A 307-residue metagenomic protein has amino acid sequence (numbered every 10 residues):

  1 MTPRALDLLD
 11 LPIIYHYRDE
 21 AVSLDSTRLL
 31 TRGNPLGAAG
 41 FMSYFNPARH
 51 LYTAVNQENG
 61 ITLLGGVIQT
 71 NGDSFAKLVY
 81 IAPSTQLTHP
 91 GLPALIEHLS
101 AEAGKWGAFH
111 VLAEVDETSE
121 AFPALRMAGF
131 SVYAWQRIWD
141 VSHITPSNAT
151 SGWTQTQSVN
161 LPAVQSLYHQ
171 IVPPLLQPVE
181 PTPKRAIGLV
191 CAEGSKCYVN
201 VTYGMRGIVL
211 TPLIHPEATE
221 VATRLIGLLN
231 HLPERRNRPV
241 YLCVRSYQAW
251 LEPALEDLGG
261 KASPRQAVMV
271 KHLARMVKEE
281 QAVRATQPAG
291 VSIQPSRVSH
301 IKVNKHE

Functional and structural regions predicted by a protein language model:
M1-T62, R126-I208: Amide-forming acyltransferase catalytic core, primarily the GNAT-like/NAT-type and related acyltransferase folds
L6, N56-Q57, G65-I68, E114-E117 (+3 more regions): Structural motif
Y52, F75-Y80, I96-S100, A113 (+4 more regions): Short, structured motif recognition centered on aromatic/hydrophobic residues
D73-L87, G204-T219, T223-L225: Conserved acetyl-CoA binding element of GNAT-fold acetyltransferases
V79-I81, H98, E114-D116, A124 (+6 more regions): A structural feature that tracks compact, well-ordered secondary-structure segments with a strong bias toward
L87-A103, M127, A218-L232: Conserved acetyl-CoA-binding loop-helix of GNAT-fold acetyltransferases
A103-D116, R235-S246: Conserved GNAT acetyl-CoA-binding A-motif
D116-T118, A128-N148, Y241-E307: Active-site/acyl-donor-binding loops of N-acyltransferases
